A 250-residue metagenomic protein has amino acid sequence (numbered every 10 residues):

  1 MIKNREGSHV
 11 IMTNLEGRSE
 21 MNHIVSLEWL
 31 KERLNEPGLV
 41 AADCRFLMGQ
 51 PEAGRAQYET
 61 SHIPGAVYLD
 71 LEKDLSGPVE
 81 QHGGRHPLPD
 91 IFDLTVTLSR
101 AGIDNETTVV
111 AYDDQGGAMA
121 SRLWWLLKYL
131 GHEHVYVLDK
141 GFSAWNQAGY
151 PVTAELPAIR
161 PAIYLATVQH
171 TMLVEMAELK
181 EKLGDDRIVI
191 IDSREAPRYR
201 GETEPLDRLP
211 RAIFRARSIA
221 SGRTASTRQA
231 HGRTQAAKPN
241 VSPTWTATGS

Functional and structural regions predicted by a protein language model:
R5-S250: Cytosolic catalytic domains that perform sulfur/thiol-centered chemistry
